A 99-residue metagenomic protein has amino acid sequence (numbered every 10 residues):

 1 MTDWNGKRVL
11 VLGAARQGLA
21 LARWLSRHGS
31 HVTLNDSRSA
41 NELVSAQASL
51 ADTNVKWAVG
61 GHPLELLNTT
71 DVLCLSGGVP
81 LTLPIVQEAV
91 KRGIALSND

Functional and structural regions predicted by a protein language model:
M1-N98: N-terminal leader/targeting and accessory segments in enzymes
